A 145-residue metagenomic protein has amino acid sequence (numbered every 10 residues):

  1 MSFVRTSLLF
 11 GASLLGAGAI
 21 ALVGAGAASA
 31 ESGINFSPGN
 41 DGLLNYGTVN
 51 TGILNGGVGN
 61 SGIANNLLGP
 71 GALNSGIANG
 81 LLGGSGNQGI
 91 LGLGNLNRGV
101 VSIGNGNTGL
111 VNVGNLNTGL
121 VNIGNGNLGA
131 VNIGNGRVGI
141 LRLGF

Functional and structural regions predicted by a protein language model:
M1-G89, R98, I123-G129, I133-F145: Low-complexity repetitive segments in secreted/extracellular proteins
A12-S13, G114, G119: Enrichment for repetitive, rod-forming helical segments
G71, G94, G104-G106, G114: Extended beta-solenoid/beta-helix repeat architectures
